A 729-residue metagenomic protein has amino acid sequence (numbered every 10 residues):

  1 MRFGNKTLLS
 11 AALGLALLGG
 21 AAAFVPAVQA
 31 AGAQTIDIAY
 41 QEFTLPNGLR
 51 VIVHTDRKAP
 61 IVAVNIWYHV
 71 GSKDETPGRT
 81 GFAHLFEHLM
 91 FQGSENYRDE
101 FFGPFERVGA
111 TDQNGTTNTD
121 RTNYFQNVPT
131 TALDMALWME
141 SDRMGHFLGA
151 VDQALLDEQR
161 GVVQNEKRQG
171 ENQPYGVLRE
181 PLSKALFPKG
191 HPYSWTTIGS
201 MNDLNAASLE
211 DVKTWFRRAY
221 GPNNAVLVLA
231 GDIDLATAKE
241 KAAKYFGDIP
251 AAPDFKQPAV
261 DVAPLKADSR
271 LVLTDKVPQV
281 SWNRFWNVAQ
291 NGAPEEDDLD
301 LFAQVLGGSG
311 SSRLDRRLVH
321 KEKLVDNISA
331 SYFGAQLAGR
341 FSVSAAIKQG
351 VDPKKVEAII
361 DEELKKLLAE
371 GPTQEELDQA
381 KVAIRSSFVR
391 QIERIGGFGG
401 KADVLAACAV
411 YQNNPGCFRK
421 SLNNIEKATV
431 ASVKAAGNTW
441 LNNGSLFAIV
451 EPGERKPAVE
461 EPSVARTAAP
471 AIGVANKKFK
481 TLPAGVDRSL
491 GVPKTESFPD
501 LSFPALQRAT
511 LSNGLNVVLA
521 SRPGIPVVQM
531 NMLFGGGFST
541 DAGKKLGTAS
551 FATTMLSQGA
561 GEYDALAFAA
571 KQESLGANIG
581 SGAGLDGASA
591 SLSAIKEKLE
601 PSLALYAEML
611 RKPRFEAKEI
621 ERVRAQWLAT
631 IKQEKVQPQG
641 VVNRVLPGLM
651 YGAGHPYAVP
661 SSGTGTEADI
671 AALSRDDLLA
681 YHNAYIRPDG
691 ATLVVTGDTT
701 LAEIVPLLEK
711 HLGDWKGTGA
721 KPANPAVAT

Functional and structural regions predicted by a protein language model:
M1-G14: Bacterial N-terminal signal peptides that target proteins for export
A11-L15, G19, F24-V51, D234-T274 (+9 more regions): Proteolytic maturation boundary segments
H54, A59-P77, G81-L85, D99-H146 (+11 more regions): M16 family metallopeptidases and their MPP-like homologs
L89-N96, E100: Metal-associated gating/positioning segment near the N- to mid-region
Q153, R160, K213-K244, G444-S445 (+3 more regions): Non-catalytic, conformational "gating/processing" segments within enzyme and secreted inhibitor domains
V162-G170, D261-D275, K381-I392, A594-I595 (+2 more regions): Short, conserved secondary-structure transition motifs
D203-S208, V212, I670-L673, L678: Alpha-helical scaffold elements lining the catalytic groove of polysaccharide deacetylases
